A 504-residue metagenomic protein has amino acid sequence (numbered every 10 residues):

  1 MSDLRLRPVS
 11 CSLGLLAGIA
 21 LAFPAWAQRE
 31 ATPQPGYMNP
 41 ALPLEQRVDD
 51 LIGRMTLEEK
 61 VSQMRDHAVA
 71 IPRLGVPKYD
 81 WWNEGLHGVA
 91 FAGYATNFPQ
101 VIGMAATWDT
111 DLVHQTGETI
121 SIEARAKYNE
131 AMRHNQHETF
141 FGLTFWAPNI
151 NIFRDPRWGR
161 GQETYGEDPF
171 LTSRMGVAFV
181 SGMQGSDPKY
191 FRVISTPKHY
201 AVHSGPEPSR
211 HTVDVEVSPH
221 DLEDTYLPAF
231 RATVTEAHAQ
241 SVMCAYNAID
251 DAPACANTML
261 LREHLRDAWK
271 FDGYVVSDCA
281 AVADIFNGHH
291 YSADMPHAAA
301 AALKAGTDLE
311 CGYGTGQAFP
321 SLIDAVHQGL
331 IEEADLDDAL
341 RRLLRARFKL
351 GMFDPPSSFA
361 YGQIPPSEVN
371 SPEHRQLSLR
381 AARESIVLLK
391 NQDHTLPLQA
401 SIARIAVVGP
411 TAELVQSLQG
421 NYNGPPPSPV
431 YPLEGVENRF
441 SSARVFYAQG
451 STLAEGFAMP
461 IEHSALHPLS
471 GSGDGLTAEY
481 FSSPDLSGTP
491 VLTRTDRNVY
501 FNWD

Functional and structural regions predicted by a protein language model:
M1-P8: N-terminal secretory signal peptides that target proteins for export/translocation
C11-P24: Bacterial N-terminal signal peptides
W26-D504: Glycoside hydrolase catalytic-domain context in secreted enzymes
